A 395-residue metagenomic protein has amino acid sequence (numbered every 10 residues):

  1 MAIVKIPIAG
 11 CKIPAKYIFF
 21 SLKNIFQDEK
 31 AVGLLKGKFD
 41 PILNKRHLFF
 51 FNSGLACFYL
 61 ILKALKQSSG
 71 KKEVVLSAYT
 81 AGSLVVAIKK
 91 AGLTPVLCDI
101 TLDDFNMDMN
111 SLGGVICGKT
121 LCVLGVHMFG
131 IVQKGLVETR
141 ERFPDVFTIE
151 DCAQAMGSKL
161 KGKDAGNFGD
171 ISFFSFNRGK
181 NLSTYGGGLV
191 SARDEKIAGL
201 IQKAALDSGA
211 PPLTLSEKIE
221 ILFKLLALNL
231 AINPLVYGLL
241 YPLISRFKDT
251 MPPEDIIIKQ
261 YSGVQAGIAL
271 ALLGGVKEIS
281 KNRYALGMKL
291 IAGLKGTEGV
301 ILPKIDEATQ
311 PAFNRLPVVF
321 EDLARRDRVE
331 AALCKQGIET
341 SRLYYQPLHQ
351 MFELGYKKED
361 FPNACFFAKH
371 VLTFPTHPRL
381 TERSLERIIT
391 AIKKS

Functional and structural regions predicted by a protein language model:
M1-G70, E278, M288, R387 (+1 more regions): Conserved PLP-binding active-site segment in aminotransferase class I/II-type PLP enzymes
L34-K38, I42-F49, G54, T80 (+2 more regions): PLP-dependent aminotransferase class I/II
Y59, K63, M109-C117, V137 (+2 more regions): Amphipathic, non-transmembrane alpha-helical secondary structure
I61-G118, L333: Conserved PLP-anchoring active-site segment centered on the Schiff-base-forming lysine
K72, V86, D108, G135 (+2 more regions): Conserved SAM-binding loop
T94, F147, E339: Residue-level detector of anion-binding/catalytic polar loops
D103-L200, T373: Active-site phosphate-binding strand-loop segment of PLP-dependent enzymes
